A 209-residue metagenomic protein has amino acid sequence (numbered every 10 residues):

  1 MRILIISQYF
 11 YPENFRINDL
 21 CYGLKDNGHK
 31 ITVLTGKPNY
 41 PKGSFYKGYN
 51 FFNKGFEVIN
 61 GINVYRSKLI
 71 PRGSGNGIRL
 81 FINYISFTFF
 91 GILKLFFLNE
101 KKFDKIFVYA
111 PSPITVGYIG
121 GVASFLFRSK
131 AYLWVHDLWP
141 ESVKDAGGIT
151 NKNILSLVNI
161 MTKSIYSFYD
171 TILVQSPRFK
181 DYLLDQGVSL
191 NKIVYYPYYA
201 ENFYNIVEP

Functional and structural regions predicted by a protein language model:
M1-V58: N-terminal subdomain of nucleotide-sugar transferases
R2, K30-T32, N63, K130 (+2 more regions): Residues at the starts of beta-strands that form the adenosine-phosphate
E13, G36, Y109, H136 (+2 more regions): Replace "coordinates the UDP/GDP/TDP-sugar" with "coordinates nucleotide-activated sugar donors
N14, L80-L95, F103-S129, L133-H136 (+1 more regions): An aromatic- and histidine-rich active-site surface loop
T35-L98: A conserved catalytic-core segment of Leloir-type glycosyltransferases
G75-R79, V143-G148, I206-E208: Short acidic, glycine/proline-rich loop/turn micro-motifs
T115, F127-Y132, P140-S164: Nucleotide-sugar donor phosphate/pyrophosphate-binding loop at the beta->alpha transition of glycosyltransferases
K152-E208: Donor nucleotide-sugar binding/catalytic pocket of nucleotide-sugar-dependent glycosyltransferases
